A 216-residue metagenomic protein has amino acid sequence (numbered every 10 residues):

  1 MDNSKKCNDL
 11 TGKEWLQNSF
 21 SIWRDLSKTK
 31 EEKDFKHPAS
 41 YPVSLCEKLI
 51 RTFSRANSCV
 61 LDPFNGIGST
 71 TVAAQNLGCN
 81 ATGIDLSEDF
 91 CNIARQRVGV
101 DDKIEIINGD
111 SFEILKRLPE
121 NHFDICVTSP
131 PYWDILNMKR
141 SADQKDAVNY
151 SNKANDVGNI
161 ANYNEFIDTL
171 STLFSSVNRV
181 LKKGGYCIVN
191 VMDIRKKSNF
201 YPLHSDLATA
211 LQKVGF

Functional and structural regions predicted by a protein language model:
M1-F216: Class I S-adenosyl-L-methionine-dependent methyltransferase catalytic core
